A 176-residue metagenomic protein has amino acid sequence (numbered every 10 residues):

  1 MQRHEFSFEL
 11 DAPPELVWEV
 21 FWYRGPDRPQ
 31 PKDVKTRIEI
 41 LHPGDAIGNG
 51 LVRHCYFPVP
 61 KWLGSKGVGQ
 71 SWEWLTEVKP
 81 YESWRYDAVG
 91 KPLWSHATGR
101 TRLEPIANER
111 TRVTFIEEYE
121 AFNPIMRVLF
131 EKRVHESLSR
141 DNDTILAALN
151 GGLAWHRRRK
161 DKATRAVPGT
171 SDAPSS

Functional and structural regions predicted by a protein language model:
M1-G48, D172-S176: Hydrophobic ligand-binding cavity/cleft-lining segments
Q2, L51-R53, T111: Short beta-strand micro-motifs in enzyme catalytic cores
R3-E5, K66-W72, S95-R100: Short, surface-exposed coil-to-beta transition loops
D11-E15, P43-G48, T76-S83, R102-T114: A short, structured loop/turn motif at beta-sheet edges
P13-L16, S137, D141: Short amphipathic alpha-helical segments
E15, E19, N108, A147 (+1 more regions): Replace "anionic and nucleotidyl ligands
P29, E39-P92, I125, T144-S175: Glycine-rich portal/gate segments that line the openings of hydrophobic small-molecule binding cavities
D87-R140: Beta-strand/loop substructures that line and gate deep hydrophobic ligand-binding cavities in soluble
